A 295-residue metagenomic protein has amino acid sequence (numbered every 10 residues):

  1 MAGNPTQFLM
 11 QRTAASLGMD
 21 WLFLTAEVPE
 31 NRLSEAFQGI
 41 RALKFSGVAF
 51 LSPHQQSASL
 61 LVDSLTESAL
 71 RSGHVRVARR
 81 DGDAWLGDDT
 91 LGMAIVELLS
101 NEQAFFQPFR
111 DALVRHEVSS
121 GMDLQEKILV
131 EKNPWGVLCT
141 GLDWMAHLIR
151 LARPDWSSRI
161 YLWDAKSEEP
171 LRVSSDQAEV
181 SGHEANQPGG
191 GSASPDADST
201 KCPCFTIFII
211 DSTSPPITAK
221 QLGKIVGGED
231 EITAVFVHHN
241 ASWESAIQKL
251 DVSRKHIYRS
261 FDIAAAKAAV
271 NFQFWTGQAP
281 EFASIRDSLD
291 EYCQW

Functional and structural regions predicted by a protein language model:
M1, G87-A94, L99-E169: Glycine-rich adenosine-cofactor-binding loop
M1-F106, A246, S253: Phosphate/diphosphate ligand-binding glycine-rich loop within oxidoreductases
S57-A58, D143-H147, K166-V173, P215-T218 (+1 more regions): Short, charged/polar "capping" segments at the starts of alpha-helices and the immediately preceding loops
E97, N101, H256-C293: Active-site capping/gating segments
L129-V130, A152-W156, Q221-I232, D251-V252: Short, conserved loop/helix-junction motifs that constitute active-site signature segments in enzyme catalytic cores
K166-E168, V173-C204: Short acidic low-complexity segments
G189-E229, V235: Rossmann-like NAD(P)-binding element
I225-A264: ADP-ribose/adenylate-binding Rossmann-like module
